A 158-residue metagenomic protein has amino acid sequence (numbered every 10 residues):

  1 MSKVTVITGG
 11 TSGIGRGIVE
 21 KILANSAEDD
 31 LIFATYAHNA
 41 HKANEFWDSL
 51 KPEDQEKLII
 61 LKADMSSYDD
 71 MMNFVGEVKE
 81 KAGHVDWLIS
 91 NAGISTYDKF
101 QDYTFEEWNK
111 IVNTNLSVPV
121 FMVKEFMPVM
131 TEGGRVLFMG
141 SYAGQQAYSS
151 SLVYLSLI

Functional and structural regions predicted by a protein language model:
T11-S12: Conserved glycine-rich cofactor-binding loop
A27-E45: Conserved glycine-rich Rossmann-like NAD(P)H-binding loop of the short-chain dehydrogenase/reductase
A40-H41, K62-N73, F105: The beta1-alpha1 cofactor-binding region of Rossmann-like NAD(H)/NADP(H)-dependent oxidoreductases
N91-T96: Conserved NAD(P)H cofactor-binding loop of Rossmann-fold oxidoreductase domains
K99-F100, E107-N109: Substrate-binding pocket helix/loop in short-chain dehydrogenase/reductase
V123-K124: A short, exposed helix-loop element centered on a Lys and neighboring polar residues
L137-I158: Catalytic loop of short-chain dehydrogenase/reductase
